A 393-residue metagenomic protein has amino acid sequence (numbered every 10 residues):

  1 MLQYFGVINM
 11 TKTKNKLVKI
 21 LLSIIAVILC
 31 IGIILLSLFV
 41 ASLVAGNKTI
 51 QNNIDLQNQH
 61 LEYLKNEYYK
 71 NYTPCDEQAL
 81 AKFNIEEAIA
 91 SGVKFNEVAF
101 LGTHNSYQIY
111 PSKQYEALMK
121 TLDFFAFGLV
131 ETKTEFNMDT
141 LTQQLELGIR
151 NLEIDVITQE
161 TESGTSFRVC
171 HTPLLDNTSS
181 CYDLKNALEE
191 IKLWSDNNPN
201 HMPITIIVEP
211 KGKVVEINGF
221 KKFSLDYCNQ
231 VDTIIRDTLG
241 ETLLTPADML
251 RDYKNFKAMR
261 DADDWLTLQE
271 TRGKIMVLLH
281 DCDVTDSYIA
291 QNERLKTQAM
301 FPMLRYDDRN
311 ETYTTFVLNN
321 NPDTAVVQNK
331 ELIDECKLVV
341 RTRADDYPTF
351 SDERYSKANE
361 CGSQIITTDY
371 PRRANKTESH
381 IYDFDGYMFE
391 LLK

Functional and structural regions predicted by a protein language model:
M1-K19: N-terminal Lys/Arg-rich, disordered targeting/topogenic segments
L21-I24, I28, G32, L36-K393: Catalytic cores of phosphodiester-bond hydrolases, prominently lipid phosphodiesterases
